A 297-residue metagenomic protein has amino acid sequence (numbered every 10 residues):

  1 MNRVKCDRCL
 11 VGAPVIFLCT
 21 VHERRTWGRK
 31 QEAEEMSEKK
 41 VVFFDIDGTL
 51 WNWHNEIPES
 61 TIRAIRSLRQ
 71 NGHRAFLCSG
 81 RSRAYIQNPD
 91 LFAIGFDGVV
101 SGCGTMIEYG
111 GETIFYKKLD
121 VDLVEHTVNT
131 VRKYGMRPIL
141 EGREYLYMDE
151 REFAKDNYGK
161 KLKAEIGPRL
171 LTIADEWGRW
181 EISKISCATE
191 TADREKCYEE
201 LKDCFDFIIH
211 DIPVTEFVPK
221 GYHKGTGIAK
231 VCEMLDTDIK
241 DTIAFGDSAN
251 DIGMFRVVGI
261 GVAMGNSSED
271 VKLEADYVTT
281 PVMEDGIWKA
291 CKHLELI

Functional and structural regions predicted by a protein language model:
N2-T20: N-terminal amphipathic/hydrophobic targeting modules at extreme N-termini, encompassing cleavable Sec/SRP-type signal
P14, T130, Y134-F245, A249-M254 (+1 more regions): Conserved acidic, metal-coordinating active-site core of Asp-based, Mg2+-dependent phosphoryl-transfer enzymes
S37-V41, P58, E216-I297: Mg2+-dependent phosphoryl-transfer enzymes with acidic/Ser/Thr/Gly-rich catalytic loops
K40-H54: Asp-based phosphoryl-transfer active-site loop
H54-A154: Active-site phosphate-binding/coordination module
G72-F76, G95-D97, S183-I185, K240-T242 (+1 more regions): Short active-site oxyanion
F92-G95, G102-C103, E200-C204, V257-V258 (+1 more regions): Short, structured coil segments at secondary-structure junctions
